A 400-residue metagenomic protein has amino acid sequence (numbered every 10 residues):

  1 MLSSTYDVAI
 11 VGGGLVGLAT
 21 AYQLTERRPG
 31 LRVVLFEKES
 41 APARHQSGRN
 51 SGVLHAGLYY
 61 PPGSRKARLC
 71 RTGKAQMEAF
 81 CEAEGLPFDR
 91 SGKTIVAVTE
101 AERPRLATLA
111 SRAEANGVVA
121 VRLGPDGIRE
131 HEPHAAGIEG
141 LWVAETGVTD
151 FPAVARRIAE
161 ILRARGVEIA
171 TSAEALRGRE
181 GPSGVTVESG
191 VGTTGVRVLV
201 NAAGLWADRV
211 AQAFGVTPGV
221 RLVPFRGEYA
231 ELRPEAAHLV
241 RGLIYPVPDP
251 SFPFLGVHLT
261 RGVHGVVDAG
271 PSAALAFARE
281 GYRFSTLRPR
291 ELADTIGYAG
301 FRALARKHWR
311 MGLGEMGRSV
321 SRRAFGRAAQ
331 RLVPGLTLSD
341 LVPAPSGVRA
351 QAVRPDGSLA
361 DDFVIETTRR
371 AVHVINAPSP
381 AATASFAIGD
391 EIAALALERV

Functional and structural regions predicted by a protein language model:
L2-V16, V34: Beta1/beta-strand and adjacent pyrophosphate-binding region of the FAD-binding site in flavoprotein oxidoreductases
A19, G178-L287: Flavin-dependent oxidoreductases
A21, T25, I161: Gly/Ala-rich phosphate-binding loop of Rossmann-like dinucleotide-binding domains, activating on the conserved
T25-G48: Glycine-rich FAD pyrophosphate-binding loop
G52-G127, G137, G256-V257, G265-D268 (+2 more regions): Dinucleotide-binding Rossmann-like beta1-alpha1 core, especially the glycine-rich loop that anchors the ADP
P61-T72, V96-L106, L141-I161, A170 (+2 more regions): Short beta-strand to alpha-helix junction loop
L141-V198, A202, W206-R209, F386-L397: Helical element adjacent to the flavin cofactor pocket in flavoenzyme catalytic cores
F284, A299, L304-V400: C-terminal catalytic lobe of FAD-dependent flavoproteins
